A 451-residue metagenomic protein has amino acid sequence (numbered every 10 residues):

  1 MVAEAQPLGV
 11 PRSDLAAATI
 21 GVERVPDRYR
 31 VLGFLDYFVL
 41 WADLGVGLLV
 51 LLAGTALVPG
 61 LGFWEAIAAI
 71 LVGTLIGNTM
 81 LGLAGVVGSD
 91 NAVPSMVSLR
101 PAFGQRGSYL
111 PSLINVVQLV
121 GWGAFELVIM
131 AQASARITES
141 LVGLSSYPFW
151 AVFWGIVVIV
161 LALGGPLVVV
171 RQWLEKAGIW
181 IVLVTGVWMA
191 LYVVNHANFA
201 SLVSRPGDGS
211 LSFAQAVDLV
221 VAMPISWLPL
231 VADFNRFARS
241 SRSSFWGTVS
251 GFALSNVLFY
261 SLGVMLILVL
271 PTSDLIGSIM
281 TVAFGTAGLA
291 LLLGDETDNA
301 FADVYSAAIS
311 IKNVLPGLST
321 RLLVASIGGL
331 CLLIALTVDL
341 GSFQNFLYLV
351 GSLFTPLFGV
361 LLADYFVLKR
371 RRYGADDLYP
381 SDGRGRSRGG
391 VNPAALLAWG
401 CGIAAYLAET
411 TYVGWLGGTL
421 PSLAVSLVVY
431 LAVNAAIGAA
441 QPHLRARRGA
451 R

Functional and structural regions predicted by a protein language model:
M1-W64, L211-V217, R236-W246, A436-R451: Membrane-interface "cap" regions at the ends of multi-pass membrane proteins
G60, V86, Q132-L141, G155-A177 (+5 more regions): Membrane-water interface regions at transmembrane-helix termini and the short interhelical loops of multi-pass membrane
I70-F103, S112-Q118, A124, N434-P442: Juxtamembrane transmembrane-helix boundary signature
S108-V142, L293-N313: Hydrophobic transmembrane alpha-helices that form the core helical bundles of multi-pass secondary transporters
S112-V116, L127, E139-G165, W180-W188 (+5 more regions): Transmembrane alpha-helical segments of multi-pass small-molecule transport proteins
A131, F149-Y192, G207, F245-F252 (+2 more regions): Membrane-interface loop-to-helix entry segments
A162, W180-P206, A216, V220-M223 (+2 more regions): Hydrophobic alpha-helical segments and their helix-loop junctions in multi-pass secondary transporters
V360-A432, A436, Q441-R451: C-terminal membrane-solvent junction of multi-pass transporters and transport-like membrane proteins
